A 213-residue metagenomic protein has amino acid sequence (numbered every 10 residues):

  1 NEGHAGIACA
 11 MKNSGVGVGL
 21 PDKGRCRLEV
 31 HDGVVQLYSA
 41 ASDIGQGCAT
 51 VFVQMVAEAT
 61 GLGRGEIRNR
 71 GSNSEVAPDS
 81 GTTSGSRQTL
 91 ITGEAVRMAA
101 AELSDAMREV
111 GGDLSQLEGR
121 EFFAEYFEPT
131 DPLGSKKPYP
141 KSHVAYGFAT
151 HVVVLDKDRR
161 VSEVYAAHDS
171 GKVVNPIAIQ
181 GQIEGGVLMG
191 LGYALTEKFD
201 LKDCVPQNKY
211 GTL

Functional and structural regions predicted by a protein language model:
N1-A59, S72-V187, Y193-L213: Cofactor-centric catalytic regions
G63-R68: Short acidic capping loops at alpha-helix termini that bridge into adjacent secondary structure
